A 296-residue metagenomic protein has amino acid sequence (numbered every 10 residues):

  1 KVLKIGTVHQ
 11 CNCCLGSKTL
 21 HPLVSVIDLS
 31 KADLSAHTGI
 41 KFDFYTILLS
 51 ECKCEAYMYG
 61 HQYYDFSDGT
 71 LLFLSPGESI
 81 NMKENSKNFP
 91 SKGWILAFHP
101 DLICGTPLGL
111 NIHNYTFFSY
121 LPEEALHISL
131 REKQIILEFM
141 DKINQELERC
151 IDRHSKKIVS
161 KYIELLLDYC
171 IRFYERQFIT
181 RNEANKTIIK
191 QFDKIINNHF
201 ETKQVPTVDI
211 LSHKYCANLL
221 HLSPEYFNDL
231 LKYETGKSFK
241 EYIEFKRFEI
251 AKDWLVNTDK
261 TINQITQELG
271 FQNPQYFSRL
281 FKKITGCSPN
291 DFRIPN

Functional and structural regions predicted by a protein language model:
K1-D65, T70: Generic protein-terminus/edge-of-domain signal
F66-I80, A97-P100: Conserved metal-binding segment of the jelly-roll/cupin
G69, F227, L231, Y276-F277 (+1 more regions): Short hydrophobic/aromatic patch on the recognition helix
N85-R149: A hydrophobic/aromatic-rich effector-binding and dimerization subdomain of bacterial HTH-type transcriptional regulators
Q134-E183, T187-K194: An amphipathic alpha-helical interaction segment
S160, N182-L222, E241-K260: A short, Lys/Arg-enriched amphipathic alpha-helix from helix-turn-helix/homeodomain DNA-binding modules
Y233-Q275, I294-N296: Terminal helix-turn-helix DNA-binding modules in bacterial transcription factors
S278-N296: …primarily DNA-binding HTH/wHTH and HhH modules…
